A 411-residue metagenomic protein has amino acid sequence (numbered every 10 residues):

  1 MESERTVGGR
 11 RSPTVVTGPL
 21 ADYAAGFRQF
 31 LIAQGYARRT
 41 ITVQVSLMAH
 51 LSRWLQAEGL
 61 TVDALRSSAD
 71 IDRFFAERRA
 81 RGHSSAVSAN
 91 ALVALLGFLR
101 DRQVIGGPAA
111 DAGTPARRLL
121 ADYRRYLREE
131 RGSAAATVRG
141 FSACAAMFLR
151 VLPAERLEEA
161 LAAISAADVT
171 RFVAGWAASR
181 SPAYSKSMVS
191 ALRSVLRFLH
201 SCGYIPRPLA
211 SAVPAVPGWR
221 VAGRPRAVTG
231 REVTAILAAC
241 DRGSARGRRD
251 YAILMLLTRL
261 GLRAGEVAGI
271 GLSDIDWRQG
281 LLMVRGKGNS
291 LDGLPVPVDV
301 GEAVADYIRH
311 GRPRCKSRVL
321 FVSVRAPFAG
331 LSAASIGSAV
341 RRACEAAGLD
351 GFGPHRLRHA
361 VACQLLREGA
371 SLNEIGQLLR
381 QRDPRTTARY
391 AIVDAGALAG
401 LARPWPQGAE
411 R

Functional and structural regions predicted by a protein language model:
M1-R411: Conserved catalytic core of the tyrosine transesterase superfamily
